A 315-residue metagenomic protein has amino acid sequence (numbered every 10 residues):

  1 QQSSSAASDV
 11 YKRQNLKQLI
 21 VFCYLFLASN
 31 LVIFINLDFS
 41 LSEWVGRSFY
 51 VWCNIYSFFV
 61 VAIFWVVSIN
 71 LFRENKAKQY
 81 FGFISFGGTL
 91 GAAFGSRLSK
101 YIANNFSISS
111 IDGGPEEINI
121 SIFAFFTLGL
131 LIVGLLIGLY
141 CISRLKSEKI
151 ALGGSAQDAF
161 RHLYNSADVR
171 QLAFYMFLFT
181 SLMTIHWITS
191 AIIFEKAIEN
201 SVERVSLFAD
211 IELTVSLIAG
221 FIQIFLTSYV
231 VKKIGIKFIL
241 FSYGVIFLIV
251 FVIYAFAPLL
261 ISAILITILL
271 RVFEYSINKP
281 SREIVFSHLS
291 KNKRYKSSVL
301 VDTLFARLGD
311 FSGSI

Functional and structural regions predicted by a protein language model:
Q1-A7, Y11: Single conserved hydrophobic/aromatic residue that forms the stacking wall/gate of nucleotide- or nucleobase-binding
K12-C23, V231-G244: Cytoplasmic membrane-interface "Motif A"-like loop-to-helix N-cap segments of 12-TM Major Facilitator Superfamily
R13-K17, E43-R47, E74-K78, G82 (+5 more regions): Intracellular loop-helix junctions on the cytosolic face of multi-pass helical membrane proteins
Y24-S42, I246-P258: C-terminal ends and interior cores of transmembrane alpha-helices in multi-pass membrane transporters/permeases
E74-F83, V205-S206, L289-V301: Loop-to-transmembrane helix entry/capping segments in MFS-fold secondary transporters and related SLC/MFSD carriers
Q79-F83, K196-L217: Loop-to-transmembrane helix entry
G91-G95, F208-Y229: Transmembrane alpha-helices of Major Facilitator/SLC transporters
L240-E274: C-terminal transmembrane helical hairpin of 12-TM major facilitator-type secondary transporters
